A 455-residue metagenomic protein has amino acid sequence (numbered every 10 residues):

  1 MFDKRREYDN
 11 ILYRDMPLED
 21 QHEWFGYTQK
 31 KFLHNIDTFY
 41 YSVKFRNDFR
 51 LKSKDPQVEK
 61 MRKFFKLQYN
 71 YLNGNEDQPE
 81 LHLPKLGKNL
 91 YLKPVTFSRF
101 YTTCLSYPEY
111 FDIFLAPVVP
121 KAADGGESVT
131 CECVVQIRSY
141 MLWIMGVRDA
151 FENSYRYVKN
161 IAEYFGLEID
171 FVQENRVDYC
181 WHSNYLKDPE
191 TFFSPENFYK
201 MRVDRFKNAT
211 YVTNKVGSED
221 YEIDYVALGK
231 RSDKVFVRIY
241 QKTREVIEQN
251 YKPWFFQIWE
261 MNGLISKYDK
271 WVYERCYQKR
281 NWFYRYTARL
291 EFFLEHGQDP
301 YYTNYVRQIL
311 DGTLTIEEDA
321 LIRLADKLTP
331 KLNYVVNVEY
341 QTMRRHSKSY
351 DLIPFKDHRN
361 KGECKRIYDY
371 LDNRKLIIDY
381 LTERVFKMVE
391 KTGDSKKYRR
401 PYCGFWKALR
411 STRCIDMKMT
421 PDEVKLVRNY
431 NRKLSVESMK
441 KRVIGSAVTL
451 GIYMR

Functional and structural regions predicted by a protein language model:
M1-V427, S438-R455: Structured, helix-rich domain cores that form ligand/interaction pockets
Y430-L434: Basic, Lys/Arg-rich alpha-helical nucleic-acid-recognition elements, primarily the DNA-binding modules of transcription
